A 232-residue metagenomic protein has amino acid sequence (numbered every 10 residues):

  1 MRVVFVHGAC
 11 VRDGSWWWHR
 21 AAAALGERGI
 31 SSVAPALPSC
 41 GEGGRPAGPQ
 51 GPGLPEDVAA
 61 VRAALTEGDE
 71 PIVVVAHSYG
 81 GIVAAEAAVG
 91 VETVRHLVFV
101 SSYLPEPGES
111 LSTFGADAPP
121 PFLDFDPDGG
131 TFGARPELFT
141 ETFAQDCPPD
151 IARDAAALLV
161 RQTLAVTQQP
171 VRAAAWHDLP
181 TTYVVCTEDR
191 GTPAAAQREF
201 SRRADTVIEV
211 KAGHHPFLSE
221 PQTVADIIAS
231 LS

Functional and structural regions predicted by a protein language model:
R2-A36: Short, surface-exposed "cap/lid" segments of acyl-processing enzymes
S31, L37-V73, A88-V89, S112-A116: Active-site loop/oxyanion-hole signature of alpha/beta-hydrolase fold enzymes
V75-G80, A84: Gly/Ala-rich beta-loop-alpha elbow adjacent to hydrolase catalytic centers
V89-F132, T163-V166, T192-P193, E199: Flexible "cap/lid" loop of the alpha/beta hydrolase fold
D154-A175: Active-site nucleophile elbow and catalytic-triad environment of alpha/beta-hydrolase enzymes
D178-V185: Catalytic His-Asp charge-relay segment
C186-K211, H215-L218, S230-L231: Conserved loop-alpha-helix segment in the C-terminal half of the alpha/beta-hydrolase fold that carries the catalytic
